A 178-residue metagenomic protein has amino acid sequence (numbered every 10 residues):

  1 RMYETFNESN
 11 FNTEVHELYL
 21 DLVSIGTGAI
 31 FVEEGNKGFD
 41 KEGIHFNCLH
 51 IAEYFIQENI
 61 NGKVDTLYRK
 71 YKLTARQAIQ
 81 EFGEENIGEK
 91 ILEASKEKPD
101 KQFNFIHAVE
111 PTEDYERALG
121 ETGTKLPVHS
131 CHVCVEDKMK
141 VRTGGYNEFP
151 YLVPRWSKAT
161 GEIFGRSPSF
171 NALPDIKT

Functional and structural regions predicted by a protein language model:
R1-T178: Extended alpha-helical, oligomerization-prone segments that build pores/tubes and scaffolds
